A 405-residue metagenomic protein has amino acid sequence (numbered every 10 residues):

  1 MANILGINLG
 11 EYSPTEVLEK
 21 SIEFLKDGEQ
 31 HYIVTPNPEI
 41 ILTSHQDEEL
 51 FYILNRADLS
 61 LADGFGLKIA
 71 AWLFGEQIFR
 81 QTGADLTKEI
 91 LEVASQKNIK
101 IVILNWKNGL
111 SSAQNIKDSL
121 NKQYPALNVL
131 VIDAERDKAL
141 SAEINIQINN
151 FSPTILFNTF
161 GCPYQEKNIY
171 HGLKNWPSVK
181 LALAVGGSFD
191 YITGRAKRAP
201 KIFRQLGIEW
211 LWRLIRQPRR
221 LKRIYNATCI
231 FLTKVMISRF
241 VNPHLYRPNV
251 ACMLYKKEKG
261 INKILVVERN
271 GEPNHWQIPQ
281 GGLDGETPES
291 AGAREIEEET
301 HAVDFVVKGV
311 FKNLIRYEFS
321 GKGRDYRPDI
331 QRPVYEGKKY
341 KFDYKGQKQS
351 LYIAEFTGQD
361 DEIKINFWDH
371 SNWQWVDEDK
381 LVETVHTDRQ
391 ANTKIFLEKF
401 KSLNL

Functional and structural regions predicted by a protein language model:
M1-R80, A84-D85: N-terminal nucleotide/polyanion-binding subdomain common to many enzyme families
K68-W72, R198-P243: A transmembrane-helix-recognition feature enriched in membrane-embedded lipid enzymes and envelope glyco-/phospholipid
A94-N121, N226-I237: An alpha-beta-alpha
V102, N108, K117-L120, Y124-F151 (+3 more regions): Internal alpha/beta domain cores that form substrate/cofactor-binding pockets in large enzymes and binding proteins
V241-I264, G282-G285: Conserved N-terminal beta-strand and adjoining loop/helix that marks the start of the Nudix/MutT-like hydrolase domain
G260-F305, F311: Conserved Nudix-box catalytic region and its N-terminal flanking loop in Nudix hydrolases and closely related
P273-W276, K345-L405: Nudix hydrolase/Nudix homology domain
H301-D360: Active-site segment of metal-dependent pyrophosphate-handling enzymes, primarily the Nudix hydrolase catalytic core
